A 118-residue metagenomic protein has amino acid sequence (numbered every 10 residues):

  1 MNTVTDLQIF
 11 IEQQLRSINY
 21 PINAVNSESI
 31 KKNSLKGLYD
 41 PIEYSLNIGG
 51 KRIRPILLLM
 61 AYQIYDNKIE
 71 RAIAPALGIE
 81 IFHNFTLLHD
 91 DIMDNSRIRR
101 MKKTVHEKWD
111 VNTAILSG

Functional and structural regions predicted by a protein language model:
M1-N26: N-terminal amphipathic/basic leader segments beginning at the initiator methionine
D6, K32-G118: Mg2+-dependent prenyl diphosphate-binding active-site environment of isoprenoid biosynthetic enzymes
S27-K31: Alpha-helical transmembrane segments and their immediate interhelical/interface regions in integral membrane proteins
